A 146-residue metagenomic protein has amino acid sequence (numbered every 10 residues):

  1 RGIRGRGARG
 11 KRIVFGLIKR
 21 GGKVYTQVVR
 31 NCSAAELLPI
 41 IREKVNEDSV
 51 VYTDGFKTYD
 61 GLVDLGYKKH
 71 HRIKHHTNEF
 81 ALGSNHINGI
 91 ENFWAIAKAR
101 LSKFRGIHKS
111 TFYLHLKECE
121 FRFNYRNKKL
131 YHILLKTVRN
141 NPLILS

Functional and structural regions predicted by a protein language model:
R1-S146: Residue-level recognition of single "structural anchor" positions that define or cap local secondary structure
